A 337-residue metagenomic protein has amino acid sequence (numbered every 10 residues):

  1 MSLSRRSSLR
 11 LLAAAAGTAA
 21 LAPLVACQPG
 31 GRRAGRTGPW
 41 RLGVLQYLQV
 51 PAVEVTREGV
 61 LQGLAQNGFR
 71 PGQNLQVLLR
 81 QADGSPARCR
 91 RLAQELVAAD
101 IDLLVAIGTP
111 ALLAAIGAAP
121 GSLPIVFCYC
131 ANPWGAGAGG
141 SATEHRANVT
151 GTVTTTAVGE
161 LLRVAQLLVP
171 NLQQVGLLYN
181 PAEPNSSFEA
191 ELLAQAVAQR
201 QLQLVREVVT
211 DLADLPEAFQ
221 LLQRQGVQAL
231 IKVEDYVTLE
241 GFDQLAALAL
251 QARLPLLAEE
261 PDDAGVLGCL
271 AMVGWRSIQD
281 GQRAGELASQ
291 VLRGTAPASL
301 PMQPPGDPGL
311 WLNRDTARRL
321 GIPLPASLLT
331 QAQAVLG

Functional and structural regions predicted by a protein language model:
S2-G337: Short hydrophobic alpha-helices and adjacent helix-cap/hinge residues
